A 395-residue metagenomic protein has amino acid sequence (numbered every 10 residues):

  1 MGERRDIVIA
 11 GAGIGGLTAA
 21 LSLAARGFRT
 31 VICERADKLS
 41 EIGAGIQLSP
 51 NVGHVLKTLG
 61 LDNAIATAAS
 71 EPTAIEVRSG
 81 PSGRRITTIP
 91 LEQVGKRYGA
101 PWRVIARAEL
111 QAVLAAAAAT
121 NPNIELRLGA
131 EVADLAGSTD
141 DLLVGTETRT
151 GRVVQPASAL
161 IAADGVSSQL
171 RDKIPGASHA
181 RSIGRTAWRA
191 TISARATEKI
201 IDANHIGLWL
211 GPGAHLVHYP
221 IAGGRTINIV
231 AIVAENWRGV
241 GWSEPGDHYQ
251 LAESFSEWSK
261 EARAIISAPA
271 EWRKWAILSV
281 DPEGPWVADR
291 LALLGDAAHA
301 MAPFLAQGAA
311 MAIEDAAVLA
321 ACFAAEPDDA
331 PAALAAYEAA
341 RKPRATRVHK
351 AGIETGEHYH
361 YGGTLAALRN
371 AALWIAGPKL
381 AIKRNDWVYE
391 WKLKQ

Functional and structural regions predicted by a protein language model:
G2-I7, A24, S49-S193, N236-A252 (+1 more regions): Conserved N-terminal helical subregion
D6, R29, T226: Residues at the starts of beta-strands that form the adenosine-phosphate
V8-A25, V31-A36, I161-A162, H218 (+2 more regions): Conserved mid-domain beta->alpha element of the FAD-binding
S167-S168, A187-R189, A214-V217, A298-H299: Histidine-centered metal-chelating micro-motifs
S182-R185, D202-H205, K260-A276: A short coil-to-beta-strand element that immediately follows conserved catalytic motifs
N204-G239, H248, F255-S256, I277: Active-site substrate-recognition segment that forms the wall of the catalytic cavity or substrate channel
G241-R273, A330-P331: Flavin-binding catalytic cores
W374-Q395: C-terminal auxiliary extensions adjacent to catalytic cores
